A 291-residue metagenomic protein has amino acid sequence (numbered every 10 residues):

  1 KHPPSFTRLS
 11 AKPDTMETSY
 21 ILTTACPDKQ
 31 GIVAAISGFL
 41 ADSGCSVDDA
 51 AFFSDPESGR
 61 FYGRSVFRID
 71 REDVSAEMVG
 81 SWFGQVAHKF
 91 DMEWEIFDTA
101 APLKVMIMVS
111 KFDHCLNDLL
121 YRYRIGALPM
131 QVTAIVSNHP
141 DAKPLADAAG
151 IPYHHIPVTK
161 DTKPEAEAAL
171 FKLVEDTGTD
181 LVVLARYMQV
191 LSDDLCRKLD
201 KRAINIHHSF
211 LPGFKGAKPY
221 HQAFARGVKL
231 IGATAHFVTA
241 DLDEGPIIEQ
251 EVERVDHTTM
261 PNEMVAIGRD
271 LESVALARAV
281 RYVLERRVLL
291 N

Functional and structural regions predicted by a protein language model:
K1-T15: Short, Lys/Arg-enriched N-terminal segments with co-localized hydrophobic residues within the first ~10-30 amino acids
M16-L103: A conserved regulatory-domain signal marking ACT and ACT-like small-molecule sensing domains and adjacent regulatory
A25, M106-M108, V136: Short hydrophobic segments within beta-strands
V105-C115: Short, glycine-rich nucleotide/cofactor-binding loops
H114-R124: Histidine-anchored nucleotide/phosphate-binding helix
M130-D141: Short internal beta-strands
H139, T162-A168, T177-N291: Donor/substrate-binding cores of folate-linked one-carbon enzymes
D147, I151-T177: Adenosine-nucleotide cofactor-binding segment
